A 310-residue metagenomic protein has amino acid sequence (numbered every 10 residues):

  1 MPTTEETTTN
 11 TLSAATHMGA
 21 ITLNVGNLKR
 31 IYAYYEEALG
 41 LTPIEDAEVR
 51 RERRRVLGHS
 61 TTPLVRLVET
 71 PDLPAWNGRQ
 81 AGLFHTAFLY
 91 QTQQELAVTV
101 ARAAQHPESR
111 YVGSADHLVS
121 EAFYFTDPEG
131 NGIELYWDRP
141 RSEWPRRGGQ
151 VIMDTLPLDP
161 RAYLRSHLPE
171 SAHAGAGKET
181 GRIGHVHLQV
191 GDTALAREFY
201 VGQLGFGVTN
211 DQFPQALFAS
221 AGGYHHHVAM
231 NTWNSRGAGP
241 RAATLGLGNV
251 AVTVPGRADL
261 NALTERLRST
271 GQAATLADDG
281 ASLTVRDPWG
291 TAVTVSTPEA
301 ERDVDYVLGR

Functional and structural regions predicted by a protein language model:
M1-K29, H85-T86, D138-A194, L247-V250 (+1 more regions): N-terminal beta-strand motif that seeds the catalytic metal site of vicinal oxygen chelate
P2-P74, Q80-F88, A101: An N-terminus-focused feature that recognizes amino-terminal "leader" regions
P2-T4, A15-K29, T61, A87-G132 (+3 more regions): Vicinal oxygen chelate
Y35, Y200, V250: Terminal peptide-recognition signature
A38-I44, G202-V208, R268, Q272 (+1 more regions): Conserved acetyl-CoA-binding loop of GNAT-fold acetyltransferases
T42-Q80, G132-R139, G207-L245, V285-P288 (+1 more regions): Conserved short beta-strand elements that form part of the metal-binding/catalytic scaffold of enzyme active sites
E52, S120, I183, P214 (+2 more regions): Short coil/loop residues immediately preceding or within conserved phosphate-binding loops of NTP-utilizing enzyme
G175-A219: Conserved small-residue-rich
